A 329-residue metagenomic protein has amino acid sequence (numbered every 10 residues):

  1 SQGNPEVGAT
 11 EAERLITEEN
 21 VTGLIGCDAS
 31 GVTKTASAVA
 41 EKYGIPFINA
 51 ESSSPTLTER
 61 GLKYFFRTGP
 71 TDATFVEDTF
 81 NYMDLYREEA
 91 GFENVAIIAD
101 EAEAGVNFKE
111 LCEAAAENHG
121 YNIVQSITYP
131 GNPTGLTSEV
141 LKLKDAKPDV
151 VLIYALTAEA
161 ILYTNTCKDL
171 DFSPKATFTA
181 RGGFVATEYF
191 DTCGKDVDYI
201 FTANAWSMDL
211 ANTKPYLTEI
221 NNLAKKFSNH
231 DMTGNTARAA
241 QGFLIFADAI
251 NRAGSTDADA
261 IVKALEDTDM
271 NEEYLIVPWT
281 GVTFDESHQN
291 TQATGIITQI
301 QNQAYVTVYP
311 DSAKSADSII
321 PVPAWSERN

Functional and structural regions predicted by a protein language model:
S1-N329: Extracytosolic ligand-binding ectodomains
